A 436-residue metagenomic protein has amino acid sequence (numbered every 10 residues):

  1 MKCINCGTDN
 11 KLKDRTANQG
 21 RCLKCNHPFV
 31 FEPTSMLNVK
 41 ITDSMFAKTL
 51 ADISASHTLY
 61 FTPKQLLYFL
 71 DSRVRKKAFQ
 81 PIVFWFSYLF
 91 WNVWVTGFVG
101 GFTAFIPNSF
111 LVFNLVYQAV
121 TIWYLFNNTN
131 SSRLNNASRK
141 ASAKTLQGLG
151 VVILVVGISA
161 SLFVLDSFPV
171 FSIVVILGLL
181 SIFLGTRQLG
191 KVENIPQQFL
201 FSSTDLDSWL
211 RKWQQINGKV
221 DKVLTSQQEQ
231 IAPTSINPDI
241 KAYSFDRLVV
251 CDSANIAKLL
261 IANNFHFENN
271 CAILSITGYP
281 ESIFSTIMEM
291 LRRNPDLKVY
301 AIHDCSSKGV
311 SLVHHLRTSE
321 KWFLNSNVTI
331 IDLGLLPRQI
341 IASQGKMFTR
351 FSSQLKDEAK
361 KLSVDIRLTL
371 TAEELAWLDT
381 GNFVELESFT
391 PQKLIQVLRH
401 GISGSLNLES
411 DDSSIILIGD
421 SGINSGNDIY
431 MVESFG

Functional and structural regions predicted by a protein language model:
M1-N294, V313-G436: Nucleic-acid enzyme cleavage-core boundary/entry regions
V250, N294-K308: Acidic beta-strand-to-loop metal/phosphate-binding motif
